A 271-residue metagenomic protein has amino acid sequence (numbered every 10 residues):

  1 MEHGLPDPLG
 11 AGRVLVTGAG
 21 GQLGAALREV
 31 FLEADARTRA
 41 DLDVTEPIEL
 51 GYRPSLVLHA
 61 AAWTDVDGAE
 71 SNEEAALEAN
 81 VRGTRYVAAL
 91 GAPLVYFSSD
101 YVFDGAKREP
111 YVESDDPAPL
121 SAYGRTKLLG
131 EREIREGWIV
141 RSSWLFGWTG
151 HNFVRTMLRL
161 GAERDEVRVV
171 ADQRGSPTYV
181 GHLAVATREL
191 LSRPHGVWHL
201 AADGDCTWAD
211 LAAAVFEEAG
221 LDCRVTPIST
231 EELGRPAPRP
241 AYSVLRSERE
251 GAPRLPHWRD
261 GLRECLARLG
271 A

Functional and structural regions predicted by a protein language model:
G4-L32: N-terminal Rossmann NAD(P)H-binding glycine-rich loop of SDR-like oxidoreductase domains
T17, R37, A60-A61, L94-D100 (+2 more regions): SDR active-site strand-loop-helix element
L32-E49: Adenosine-cofactor binding site in Rossmann-like domains, unifying the SAM/SAH pocket of S-adenosylmethionine-dependent
I48, T207-A213, I228-A271: Conserved C-terminal active-site "lid" loop/helix of NAD(P)H-dependent oxidoreductases that clamps the redox cofactor
I48-A79: NAD(P)H-binding glycine-rich loop region in Rossmannoid oxidoreductase-like domains and their noncatalytic homologs
S71, E78-G83, V102-V140, W144-G147: Catalytic helix-loop patch of NAD(P)-dependent Rossmann-fold dehydrogenases
R132-G175, G181-H182: NAD(P)-dependent short-chain dehydrogenase/reductase
A186, S192-P236: Mid/C-terminal beta-alpha module of Rossmann-like enzyme folds, strongest in SDR-family dehydrogenases/epimerases
